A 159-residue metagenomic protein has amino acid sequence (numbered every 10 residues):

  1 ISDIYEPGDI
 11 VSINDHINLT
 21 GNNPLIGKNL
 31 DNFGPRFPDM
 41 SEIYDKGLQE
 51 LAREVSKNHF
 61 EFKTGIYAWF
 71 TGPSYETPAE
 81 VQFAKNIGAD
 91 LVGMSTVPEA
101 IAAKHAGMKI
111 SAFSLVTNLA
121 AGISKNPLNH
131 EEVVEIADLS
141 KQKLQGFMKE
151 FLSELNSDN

Functional and structural regions predicted by a protein language model:
I1-K125, E131-D158: Glycine-rich phosphate- or other oxyanion-binding loops that anchor nucleotides, phosphorylated ligands
